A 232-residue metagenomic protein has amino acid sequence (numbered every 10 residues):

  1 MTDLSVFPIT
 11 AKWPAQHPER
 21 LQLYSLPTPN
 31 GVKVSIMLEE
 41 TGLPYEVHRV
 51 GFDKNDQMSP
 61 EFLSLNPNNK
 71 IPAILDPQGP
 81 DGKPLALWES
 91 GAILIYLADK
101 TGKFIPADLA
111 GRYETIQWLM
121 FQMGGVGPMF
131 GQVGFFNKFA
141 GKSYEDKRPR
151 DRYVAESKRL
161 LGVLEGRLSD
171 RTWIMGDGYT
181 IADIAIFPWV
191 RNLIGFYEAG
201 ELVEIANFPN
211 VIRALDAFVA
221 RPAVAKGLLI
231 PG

Functional and structural regions predicted by a protein language model:
M1-R148: GST-like domain detector, emphasizing the conserved glutathione-binding G-site in the N-terminal thioredoxin-like
G51, I181, P231: Short, solvent-exposed turn/loop segments enriched in Gly/Ser/Thr/Pro and often Arg
N68, K100, D170-R171, R221: Structured helix-beta-strand junction loops
A92, N210, A223: Residue-level recognition of oxygen-bearing side chains
W118-A220: GST-like fold's C-terminal all-alpha helical module
K226-G232: Terminal-tail/helix-coil boundary detector
